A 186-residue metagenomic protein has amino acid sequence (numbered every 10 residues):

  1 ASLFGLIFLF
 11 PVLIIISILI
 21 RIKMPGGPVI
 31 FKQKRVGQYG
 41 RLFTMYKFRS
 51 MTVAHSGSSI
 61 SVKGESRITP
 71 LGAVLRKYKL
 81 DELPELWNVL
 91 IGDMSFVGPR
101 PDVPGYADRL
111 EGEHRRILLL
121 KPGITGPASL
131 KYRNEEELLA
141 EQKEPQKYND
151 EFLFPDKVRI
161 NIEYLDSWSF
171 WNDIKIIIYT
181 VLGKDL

Functional and structural regions predicted by a protein language model:
A1-A54, Y164-L186: A hydrophobic, helix-centered structural microdomain
S2, F31, T69-A73, G105 (+1 more regions): Positions in alpha-helical segments
I15-I18, Q33-V36, E111-L119, P145-E151: Intrinsically disordered, low-complexity boundary segments flanking structured domains
P28-R67, A128-F154: Short, glycine-rich, amphipathic interfacial segments at transmembrane boundaries or analogous
T52, Y106, R115, Y132-N134 (+1 more regions): Residue-level recognition of alpha-helix termini/interfacial anchor residues
K63-A128, I177: A short, structured surface patch at a secondary-structure boundary
L119-L186: C-terminal terminal-structure detector
